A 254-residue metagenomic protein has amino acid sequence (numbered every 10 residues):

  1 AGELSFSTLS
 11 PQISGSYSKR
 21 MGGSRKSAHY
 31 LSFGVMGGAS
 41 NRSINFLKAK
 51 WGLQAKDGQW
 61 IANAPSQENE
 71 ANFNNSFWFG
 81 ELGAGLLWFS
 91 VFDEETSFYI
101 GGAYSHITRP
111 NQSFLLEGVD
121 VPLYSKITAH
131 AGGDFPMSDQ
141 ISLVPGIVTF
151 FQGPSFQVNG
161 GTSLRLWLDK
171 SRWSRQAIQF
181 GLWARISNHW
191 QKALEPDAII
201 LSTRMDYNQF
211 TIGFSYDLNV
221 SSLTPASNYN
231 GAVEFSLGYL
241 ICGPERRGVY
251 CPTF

Functional and structural regions predicted by a protein language model:
A1-F254: Subset of outer-membrane beta-barrel
